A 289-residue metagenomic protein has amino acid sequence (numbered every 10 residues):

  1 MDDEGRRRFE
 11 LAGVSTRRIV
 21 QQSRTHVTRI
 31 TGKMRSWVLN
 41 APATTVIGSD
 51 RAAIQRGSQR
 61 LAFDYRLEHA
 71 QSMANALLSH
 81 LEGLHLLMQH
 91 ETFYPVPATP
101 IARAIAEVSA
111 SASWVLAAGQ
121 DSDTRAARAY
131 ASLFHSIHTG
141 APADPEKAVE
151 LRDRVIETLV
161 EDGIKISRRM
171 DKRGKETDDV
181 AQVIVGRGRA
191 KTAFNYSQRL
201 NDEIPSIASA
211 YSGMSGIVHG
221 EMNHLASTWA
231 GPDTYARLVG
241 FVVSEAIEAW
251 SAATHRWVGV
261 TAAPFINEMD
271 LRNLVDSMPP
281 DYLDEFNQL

Functional and structural regions predicted by a protein language model:
D2-E68, S132-L289: Secondary-shell segments that build the walls of catalytic and ion/ligand-binding clefts
A52-A117: Long, hydrophobic/aromatic-enriched structural stretches that serve as scaffold segments
T92, Q120-D121, T228-W229: Residue-level detector of alpha-helical recognition elements and their boundaries
P95-P145: Internal, hydrophobic cores of structured domains that mediate oligomerization or house catalytic pockets within large
